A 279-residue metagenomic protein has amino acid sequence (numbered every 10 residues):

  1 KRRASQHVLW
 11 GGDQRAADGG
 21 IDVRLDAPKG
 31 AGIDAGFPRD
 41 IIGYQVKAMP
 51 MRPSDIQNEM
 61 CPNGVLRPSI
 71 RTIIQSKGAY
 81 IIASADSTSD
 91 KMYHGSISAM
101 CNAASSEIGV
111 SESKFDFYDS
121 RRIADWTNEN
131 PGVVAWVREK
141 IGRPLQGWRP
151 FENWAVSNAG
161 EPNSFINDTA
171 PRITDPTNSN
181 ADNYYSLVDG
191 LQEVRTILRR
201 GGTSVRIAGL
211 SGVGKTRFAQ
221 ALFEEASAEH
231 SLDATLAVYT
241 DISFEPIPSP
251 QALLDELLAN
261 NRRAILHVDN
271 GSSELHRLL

Functional and structural regions predicted by a protein language model:
K1-D175, S179, A208: Mixed-charge (Asp/Glu-Lys/Arg
R3, E224-L236: Post-Walker A helix-loop "phosphate-sensing" segment adjacent to the P-loop in P-loop NTPases
I42, Q75-A85, S204-V205, A234-T240 (+1 more regions): Hydrophobic beta-strand segments of well-ordered beta-sheets in folded domains
M49-S54, A85-H94, S211-G214, I242-P248 (+1 more regions): Short acidic, S/G/P-rich loop/turn micro-motifs used as interaction or catalytic elements
K91-S98, N128-E129, T216-A221, P250 (+1 more regions): A short acidic (Asp/Glu
Y185-R199: Pre-Walker A adenine-sensing motif
R200-A219: Walker A/P-loop nucleotide-binding motif
L236-I247, L253-L279: Conserved P-loop NTPase "ATPase switch" module shared by AAA+ and STAND
